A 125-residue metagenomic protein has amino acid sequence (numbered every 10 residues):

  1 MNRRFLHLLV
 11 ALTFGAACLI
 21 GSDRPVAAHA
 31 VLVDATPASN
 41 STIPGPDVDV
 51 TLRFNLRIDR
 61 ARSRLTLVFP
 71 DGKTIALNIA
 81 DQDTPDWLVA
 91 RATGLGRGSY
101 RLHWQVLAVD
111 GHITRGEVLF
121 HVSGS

Functional and structural regions predicted by a protein language model:
M1-L12: Bacterial N-terminal signal peptides that target proteins for export
A16-P25: C-terminal segment of classical bacterial N-terminal signal peptides
A27-P46: N-terminal edge beta-strand
G45, D49-L56, G111-S125: Extended, polar beta-sheet/loop recognition surfaces of beta-rich domains that mediate binding to diverse ligands
V50-T51, N55-I75: Short, surface-exposed alpha-helix to beta-strand junction/turn motifs within ectodomains of secreted and cell-envelope
N78-T84: Short beta-strand segments within Ig-like beta-sandwich modules, predominantly Fibronectin type-III
R91, G96-L102: A glycine-anchored, Pro-Gly-centered beta-turn/N-cap motif
